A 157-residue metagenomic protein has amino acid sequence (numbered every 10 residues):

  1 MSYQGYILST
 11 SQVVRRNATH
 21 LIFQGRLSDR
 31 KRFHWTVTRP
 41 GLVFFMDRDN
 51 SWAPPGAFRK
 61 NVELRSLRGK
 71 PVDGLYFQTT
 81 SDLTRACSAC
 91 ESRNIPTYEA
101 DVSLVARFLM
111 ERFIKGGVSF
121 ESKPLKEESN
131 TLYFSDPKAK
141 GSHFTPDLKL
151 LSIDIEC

Functional and structural regions predicted by a protein language model:
M1-C157: The two-metal-ion catalytic cores of nucleic-acid processing enzymes
